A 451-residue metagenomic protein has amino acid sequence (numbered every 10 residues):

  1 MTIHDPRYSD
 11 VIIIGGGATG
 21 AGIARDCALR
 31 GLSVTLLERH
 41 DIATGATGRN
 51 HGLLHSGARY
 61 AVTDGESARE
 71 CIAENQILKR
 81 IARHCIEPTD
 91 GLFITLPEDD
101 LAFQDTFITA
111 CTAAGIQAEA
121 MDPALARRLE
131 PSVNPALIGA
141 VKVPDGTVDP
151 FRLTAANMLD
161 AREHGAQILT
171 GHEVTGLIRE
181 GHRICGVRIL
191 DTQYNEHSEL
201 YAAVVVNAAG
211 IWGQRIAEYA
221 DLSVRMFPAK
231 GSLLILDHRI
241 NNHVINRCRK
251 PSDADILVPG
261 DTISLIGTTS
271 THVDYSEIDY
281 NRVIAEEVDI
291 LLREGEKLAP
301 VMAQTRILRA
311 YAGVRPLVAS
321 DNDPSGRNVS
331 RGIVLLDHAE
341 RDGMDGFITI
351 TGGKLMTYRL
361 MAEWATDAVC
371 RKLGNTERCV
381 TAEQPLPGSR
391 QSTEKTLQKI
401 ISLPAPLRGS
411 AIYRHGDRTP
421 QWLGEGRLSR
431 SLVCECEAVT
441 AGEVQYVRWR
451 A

Functional and structural regions predicted by a protein language model:
R7-S9, Y194-V204: Core beta-strand elements of the Rossmann-like FAD/NAD(P) dinucleotide-binding domain in flavoenzyme oxidoreductases
D10-T35: N-terminal Rossmann-like FAD-binding beta1-loop-alpha1 element of flavoenzymes
I14, L200-G210: Short hydrophobic core segments
A28-G48: Glycine-rich FAD pyrophosphate-binding loop
G52-L125, L129, D255, T396-P404: Dinucleotide-binding Rossmann-like beta1-alpha1 core, especially the glycine-rich loop that anchors the ADP
I94-H164, L169-T170, G176-R183, R188 (+3 more regions): Flavin (FAD/FMN) cofactor-binding and adjacent substrate-gating region of FAD-dependent oxidoreductase domains
P150, R225-S232, I240, C248-L265 (+1 more regions): C-terminal catalytic lobe of FAD-dependent flavoproteins
N207-D221: Flavin (primarily FAD) binding-site architecture
